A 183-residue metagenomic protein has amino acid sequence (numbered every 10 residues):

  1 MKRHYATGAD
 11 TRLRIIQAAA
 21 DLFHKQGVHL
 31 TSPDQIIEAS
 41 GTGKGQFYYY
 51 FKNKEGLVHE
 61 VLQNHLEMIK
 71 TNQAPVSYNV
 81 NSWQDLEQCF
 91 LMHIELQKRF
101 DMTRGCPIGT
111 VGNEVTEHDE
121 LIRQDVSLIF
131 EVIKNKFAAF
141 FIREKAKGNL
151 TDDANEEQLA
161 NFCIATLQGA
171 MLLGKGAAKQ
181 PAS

Functional and structural regions predicted by a protein language model:
M1-G8: N-terminal intrinsically disordered/low-complexity leader segments
R14, A18, L22-G56, E60: Helix-turn-helix
E60, A74-R104, E156-A160: Hydrophobic alpha-helical connector segments
Q63-I69: Short, basic, alpha-helical segments at the C-terminal edge of helix-turn-helix-like DNA-binding modules
D85, R99-L121: Amphipathic alpha-helical segments used for helix-helix packing
L96-R99, E117, R143, C163-P181: Amphipathic C-terminal alpha-helical segment
H118-E120, E131-L159: Hydrophobic alpha-helical bundle segments that form small-molecule/ligand-binding pockets
